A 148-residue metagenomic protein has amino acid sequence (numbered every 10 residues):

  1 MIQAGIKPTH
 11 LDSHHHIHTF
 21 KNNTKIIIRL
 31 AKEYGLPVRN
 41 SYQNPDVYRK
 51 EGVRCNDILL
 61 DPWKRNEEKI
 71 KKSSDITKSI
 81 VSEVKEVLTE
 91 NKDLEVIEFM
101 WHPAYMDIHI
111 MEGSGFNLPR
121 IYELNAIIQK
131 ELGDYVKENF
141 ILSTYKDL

Functional and structural regions predicted by a protein language model:
M1-I6, H10, K21-L148: Terminal accessory/targeting
S13: Active-site histidine-anchored catalytic micro-motif
